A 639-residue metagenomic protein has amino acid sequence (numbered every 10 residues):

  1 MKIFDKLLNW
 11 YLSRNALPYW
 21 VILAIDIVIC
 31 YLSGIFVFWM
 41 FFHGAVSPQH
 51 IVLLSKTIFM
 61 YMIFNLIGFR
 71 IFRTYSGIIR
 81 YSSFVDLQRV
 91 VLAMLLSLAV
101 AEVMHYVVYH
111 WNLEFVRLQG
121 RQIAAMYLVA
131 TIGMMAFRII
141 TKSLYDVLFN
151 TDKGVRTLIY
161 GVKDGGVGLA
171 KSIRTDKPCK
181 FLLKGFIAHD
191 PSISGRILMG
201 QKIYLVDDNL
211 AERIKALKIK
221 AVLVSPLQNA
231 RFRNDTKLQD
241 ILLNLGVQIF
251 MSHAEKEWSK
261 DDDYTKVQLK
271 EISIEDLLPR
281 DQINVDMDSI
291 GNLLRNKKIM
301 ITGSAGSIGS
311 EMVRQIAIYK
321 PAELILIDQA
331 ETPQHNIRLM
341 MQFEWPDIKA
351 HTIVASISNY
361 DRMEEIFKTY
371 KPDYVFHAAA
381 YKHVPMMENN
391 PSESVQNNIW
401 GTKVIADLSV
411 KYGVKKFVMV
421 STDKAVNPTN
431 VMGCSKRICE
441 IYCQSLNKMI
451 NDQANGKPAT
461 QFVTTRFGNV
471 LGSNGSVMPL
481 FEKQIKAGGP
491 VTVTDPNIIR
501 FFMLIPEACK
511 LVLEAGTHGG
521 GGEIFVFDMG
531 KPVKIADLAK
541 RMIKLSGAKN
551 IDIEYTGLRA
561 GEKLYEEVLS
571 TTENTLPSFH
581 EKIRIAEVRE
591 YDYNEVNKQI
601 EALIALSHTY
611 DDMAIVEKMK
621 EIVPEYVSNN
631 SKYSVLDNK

Functional and structural regions predicted by a protein language model:
M1-K153, F181, S194-I197, K220 (+2 more regions): Signature of alpha-helical transmembrane segments in polytopic membrane proteins
I3-F4, R233-K298, V410: Flexible, Lys/Arg-rich cytosolic regulatory linkers and terminal tails that connect or flank
Y31, I35, M40, G44-V46 (+6 more regions): A solvent-exposed beta-alpha-beta segment
I214, K218-K220, P321-A322, F367-F376 (+2 more regions): Proline-aspartate-enriched helix->loop->beta-strand connector
L245, K260-D261, H377, Y381-I441 (+2 more regions): Conserved Rossmann-fold NAD(P)-dependent oxidoreductase catalytic core, especially the SDR/UDP-sugar
G246, S289-L293, S445-K639: Strand-loop microenvironment adjacent to phosphate/nucleotide-handling motifs in alpha/beta enzyme folds
I299-A317: N-terminal Rossmann NAD(P)H-binding glycine-rich loop of SDR-like oxidoreductase domains
V354-Y374: Conserved Rossmann-fold cofactor-binding substructure of NAD(P)-dependent oxidoreductases
